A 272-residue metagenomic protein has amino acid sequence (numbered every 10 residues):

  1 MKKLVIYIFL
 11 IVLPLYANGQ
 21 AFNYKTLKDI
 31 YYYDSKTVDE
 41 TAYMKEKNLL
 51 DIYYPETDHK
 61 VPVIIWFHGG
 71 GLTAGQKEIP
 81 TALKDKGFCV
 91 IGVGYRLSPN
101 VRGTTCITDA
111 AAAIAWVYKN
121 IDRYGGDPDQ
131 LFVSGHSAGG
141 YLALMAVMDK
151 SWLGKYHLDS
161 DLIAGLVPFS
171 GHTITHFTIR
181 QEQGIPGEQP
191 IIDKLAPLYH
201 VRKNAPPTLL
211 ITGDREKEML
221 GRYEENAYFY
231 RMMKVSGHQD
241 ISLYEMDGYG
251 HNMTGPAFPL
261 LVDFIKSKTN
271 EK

Functional and structural regions predicted by a protein language model:
M1-N23: Bacterial Sec-dependent N-terminal signal peptides
Q20-D58: N-terminal cap/lid segment of alpha/beta-hydrolase-fold proteins
K60-G69: Short beta-strand element of the alpha/beta-hydrolase
Q76-V93: Short amphipathic alpha-helix adjacent to the substrate-entry channel of hydrolases
R102-D122: Alpha/beta-hydrolase active-site loop
Y118-Q181, D193: Primarily recognizes the serine-hydrolase "nucleophile elbow" in alpha/beta-hydrolase and SGNH/GDSL folds
H157-G165, G171-F177, E188-A227, R231 (+1 more regions): The feature captures the conserved acid-bearing segment of alpha/beta-hydrolase catalytic domains
I211, A227, K234-K272: C-terminal catalytic histidine-bearing segment of alpha/beta-hydrolase fold enzymes
